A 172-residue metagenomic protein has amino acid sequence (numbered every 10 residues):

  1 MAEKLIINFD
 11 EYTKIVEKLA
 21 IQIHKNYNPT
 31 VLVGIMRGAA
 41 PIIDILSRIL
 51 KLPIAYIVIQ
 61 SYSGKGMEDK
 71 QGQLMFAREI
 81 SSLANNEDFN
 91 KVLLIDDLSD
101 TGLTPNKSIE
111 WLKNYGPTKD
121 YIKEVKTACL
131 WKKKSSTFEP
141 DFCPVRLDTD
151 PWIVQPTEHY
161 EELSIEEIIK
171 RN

Functional and structural regions predicted by a protein language model:
M1-N172: PRPP-associated nucleotide enzymes
